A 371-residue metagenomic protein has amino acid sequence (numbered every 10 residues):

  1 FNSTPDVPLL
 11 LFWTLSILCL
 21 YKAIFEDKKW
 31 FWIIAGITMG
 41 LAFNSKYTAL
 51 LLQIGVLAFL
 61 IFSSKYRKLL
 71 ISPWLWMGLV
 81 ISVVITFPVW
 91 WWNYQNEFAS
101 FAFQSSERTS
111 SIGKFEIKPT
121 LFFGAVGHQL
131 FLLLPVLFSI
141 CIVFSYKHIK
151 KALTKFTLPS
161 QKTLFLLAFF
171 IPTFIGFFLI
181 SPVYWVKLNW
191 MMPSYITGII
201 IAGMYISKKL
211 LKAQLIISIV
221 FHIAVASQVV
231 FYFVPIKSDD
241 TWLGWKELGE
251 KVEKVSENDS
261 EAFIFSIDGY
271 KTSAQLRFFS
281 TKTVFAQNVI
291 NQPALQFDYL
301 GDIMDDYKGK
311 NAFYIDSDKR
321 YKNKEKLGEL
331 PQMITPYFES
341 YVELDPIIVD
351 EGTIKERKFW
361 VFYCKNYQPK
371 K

Functional and structural regions predicted by a protein language model:
F1-P8: Short acidic/glycine- and proline-prone juxtamembrane loop motifs at membrane-interface regions of multi-pass membrane
D6, F31-A35, T48, W74-G78 (+3 more regions): Residue-level signature of transmembrane alpha-helical entry/exit and packing/kink sites in multi-pass membrane
L9-F12, S16, F131, G198: Transmembrane alpha-helices of multi-pass, membrane-embedded glycan-processing enzymes that use lipid-linked
S16-F31: Membrane-interface transmembrane helices that cradle and orient dolichyl/undecaprenyl
I33-F62: Transmembrane helices and adjacent periplasmic/lumenal helix-loop junctions of polyprenol-phosphate-dependent
Q53-T163, F169-F178: Transmembrane-lumen/periplasm boundary regions of multi-pass, lipid-linked membrane glycan transferases
L132-P135, S139, L164-L167, I171-F174 (+1 more regions): Hydrophobic/aromatic-rich transmembrane helices and adjacent perimembrane loops
Y184, L188, L211-S260, G269-F285 (+3 more regions): Membrane-proximal, lumen/periplasm-facing interface regions of secretory-pathway glyco- and lipid-modifying enzymes
